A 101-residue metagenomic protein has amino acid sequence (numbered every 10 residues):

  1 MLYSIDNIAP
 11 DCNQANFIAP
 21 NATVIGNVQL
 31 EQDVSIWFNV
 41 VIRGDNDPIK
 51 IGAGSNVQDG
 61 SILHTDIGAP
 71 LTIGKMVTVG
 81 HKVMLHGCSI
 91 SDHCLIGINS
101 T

Functional and structural regions predicted by a protein language model:
M1-N16: Extreme N-terminal tail/first-helix region
P10, D47-I49, A69-L71: A structural detector for short beta-strand units
Q14, A19-P20, I25-G26, E31-Q32 (+9 more regions): Left-handed beta-helix
T101: Conserved protein-kinase catalytic-loop segment immediately C-terminal to the catalytic Asp of the HRD motif
